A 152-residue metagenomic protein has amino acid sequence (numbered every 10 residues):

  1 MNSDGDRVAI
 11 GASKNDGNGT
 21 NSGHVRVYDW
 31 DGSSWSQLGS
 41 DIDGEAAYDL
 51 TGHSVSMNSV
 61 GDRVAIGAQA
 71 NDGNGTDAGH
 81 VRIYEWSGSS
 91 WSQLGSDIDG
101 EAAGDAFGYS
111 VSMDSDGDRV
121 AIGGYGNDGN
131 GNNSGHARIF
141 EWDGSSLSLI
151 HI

Functional and structural regions predicted by a protein language model:
M1-L149: Conserved beta-strand/short-helix segments that make up beta-rich extracellular adhesion/recognition modules
